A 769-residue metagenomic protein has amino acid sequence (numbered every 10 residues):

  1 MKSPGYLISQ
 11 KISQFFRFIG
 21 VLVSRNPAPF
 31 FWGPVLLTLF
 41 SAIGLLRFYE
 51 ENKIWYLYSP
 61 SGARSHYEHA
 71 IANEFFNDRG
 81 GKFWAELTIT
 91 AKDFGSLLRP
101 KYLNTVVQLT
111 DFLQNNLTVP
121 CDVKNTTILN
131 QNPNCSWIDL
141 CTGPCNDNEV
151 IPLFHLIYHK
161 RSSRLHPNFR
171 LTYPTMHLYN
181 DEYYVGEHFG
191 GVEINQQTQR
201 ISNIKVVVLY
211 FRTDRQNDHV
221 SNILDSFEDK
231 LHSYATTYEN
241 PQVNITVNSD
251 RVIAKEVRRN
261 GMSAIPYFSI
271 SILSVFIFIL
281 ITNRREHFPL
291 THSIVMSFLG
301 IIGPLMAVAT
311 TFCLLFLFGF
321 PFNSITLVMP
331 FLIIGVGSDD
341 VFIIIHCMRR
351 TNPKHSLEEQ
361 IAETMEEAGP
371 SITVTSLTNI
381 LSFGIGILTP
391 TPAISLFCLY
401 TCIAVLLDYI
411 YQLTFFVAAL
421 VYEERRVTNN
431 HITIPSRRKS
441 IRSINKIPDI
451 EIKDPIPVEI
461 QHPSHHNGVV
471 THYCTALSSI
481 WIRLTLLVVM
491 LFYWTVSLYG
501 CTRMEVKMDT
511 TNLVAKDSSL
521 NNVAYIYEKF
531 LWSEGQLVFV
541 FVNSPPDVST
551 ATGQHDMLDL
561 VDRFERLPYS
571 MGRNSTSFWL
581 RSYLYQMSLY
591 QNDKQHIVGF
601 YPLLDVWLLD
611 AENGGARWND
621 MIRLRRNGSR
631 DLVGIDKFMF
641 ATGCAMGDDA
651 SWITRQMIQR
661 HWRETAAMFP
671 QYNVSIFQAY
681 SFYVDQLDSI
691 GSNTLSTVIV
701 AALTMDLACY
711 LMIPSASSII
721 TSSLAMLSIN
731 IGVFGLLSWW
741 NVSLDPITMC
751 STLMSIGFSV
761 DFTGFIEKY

Functional and structural regions predicted by a protein language model:
M1-L299, F416, L420-L695, Y710 (+1 more regions): Feature of extramembrane
P29, I270, F298, P330 (+11 more regions): Alpha-helical transmembrane segments of multi-pass inner-membrane proteins, especially transporters/permeases
P29-L37, Y267-I279, P304, V308 (+8 more regions): Hydrophobic alpha-helical transmembrane segments in multi-pass membrane proteins
N77, T311, I343, V374 (+5 more regions): Alpha-helical transmembrane segments and their lipid-water interface positions in multi-pass membrane proteins
F268, C313, F318-G319, I334 (+2 more regions): Intrinsically disordered, low-complexity, Ser/Thr/Glu/Asp/Lys/Arg-enriched terminal regions and linkers of eukaryotic
F278-I279, F318, S376-L420, T704-Y710 (+2 more regions): Hydrophobic, glycine/alanine-rich multi-pass transmembrane helices and their short helix-loop junctions in large
L290-I344, S717-F765: Hydrophobic transmembrane alpha-helices and their membrane-interface caps in long multi-pass transport proteins
T351-L377: Helix-loop junctions and hydrophobic alpha-helical segments within the transmembrane domains of large membrane
